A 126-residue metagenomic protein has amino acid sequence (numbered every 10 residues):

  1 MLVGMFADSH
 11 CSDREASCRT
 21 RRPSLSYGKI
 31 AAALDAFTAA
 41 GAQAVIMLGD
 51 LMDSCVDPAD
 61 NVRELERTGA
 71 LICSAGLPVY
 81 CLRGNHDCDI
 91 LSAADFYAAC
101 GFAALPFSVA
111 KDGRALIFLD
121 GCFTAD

Functional and structural regions predicted by a protein language model:
M1-V62: N-terminal active-site segment of His-dependent metallophosphoesterases
V62-D126: Extended active-site neighborhood of metal-dependent phosphoesterases/phosphodiesterases
